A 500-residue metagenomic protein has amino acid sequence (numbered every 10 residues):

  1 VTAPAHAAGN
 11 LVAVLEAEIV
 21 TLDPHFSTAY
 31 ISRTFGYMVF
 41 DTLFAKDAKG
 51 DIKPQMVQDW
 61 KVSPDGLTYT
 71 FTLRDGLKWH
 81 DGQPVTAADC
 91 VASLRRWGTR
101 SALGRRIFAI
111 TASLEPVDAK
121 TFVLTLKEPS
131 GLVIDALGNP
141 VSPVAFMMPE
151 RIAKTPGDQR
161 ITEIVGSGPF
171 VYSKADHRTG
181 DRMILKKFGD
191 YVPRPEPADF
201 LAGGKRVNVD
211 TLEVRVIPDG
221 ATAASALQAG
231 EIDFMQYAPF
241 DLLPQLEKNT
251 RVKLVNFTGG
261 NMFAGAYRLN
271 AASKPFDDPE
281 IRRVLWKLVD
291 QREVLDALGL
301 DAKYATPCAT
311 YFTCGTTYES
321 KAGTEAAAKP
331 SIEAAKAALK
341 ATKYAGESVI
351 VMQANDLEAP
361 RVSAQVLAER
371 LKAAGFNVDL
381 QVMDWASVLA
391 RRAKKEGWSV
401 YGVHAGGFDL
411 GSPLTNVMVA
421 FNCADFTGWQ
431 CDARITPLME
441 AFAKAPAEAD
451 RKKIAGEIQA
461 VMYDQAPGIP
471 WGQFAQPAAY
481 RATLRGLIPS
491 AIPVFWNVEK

Functional and structural regions predicted by a protein language model:
V14-P64, A92-R95, V165: N-terminal lobe/hinge region of extracytoplasmic solute-binding protein
T72, R106-A153, G157-R178: Surface-exposed binding/hinge segments that line and control ligand-binding clefts or catalytic entry sites
D158, P193-Q245, N377: Ligand-site clamp/hinge motif
F170, A305-A341, D356-V362: Structural transition elements
D219, A238-D241, A305, K336-G407 (+2 more regions): Ligand/substrate-recognition segments at binding pockets and active sites
A272-T316, V362-S363, M462-G472: Periplasmic-binding protein-like
R283, A326-A328, D379-L389, N416-A482: Extracytoplasmic/peripheral linker and loop segments enriched in polar/acidic and small residues with frequent Thr/Pro
A478-K500: Long beta-strand-rich cores associated with HINT superfamily self-processing modules
